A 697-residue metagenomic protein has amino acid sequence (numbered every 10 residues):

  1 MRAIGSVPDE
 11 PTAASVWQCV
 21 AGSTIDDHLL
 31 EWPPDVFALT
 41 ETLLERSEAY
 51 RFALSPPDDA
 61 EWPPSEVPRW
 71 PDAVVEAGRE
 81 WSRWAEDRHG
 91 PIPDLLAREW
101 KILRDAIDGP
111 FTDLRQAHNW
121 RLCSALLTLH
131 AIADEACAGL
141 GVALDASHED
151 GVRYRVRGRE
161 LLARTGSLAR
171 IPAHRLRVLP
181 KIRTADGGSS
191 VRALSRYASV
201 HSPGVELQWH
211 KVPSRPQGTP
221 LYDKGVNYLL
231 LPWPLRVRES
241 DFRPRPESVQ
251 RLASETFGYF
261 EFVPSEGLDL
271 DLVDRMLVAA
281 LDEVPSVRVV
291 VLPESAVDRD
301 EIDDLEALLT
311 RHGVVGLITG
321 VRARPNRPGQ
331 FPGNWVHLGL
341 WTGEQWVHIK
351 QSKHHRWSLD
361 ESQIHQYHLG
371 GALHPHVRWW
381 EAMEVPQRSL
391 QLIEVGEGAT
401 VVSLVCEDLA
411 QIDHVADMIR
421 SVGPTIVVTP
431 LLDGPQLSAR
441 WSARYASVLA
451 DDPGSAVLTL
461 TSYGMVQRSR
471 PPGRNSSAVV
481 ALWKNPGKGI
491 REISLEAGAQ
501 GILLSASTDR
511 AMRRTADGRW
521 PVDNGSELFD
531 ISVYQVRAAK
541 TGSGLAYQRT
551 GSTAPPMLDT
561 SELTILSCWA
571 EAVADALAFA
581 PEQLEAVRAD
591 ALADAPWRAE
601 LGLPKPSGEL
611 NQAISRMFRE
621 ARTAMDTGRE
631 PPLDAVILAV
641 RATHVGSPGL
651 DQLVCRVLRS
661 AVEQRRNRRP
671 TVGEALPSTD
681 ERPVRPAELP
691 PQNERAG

Functional and structural regions predicted by a protein language model:
G5-I132, L140, I302-T319, G329 (+1 more regions): CN hydrolase (nitrilase-like) catalytic-core segments centered on the catalytic cysteine and neighboring Lys/Glu
H28-E31, L39-R46, A53, P63-E80 (+2 more regions): Long, compositionally biased intrinsically disordered regions
F52-R236, S240-T256, P293: Long, charge-dense tracts
R196-L221, G329-V422: Active-site catalytic loop in hydrolytic enzyme cores
T219-L272, D360, H365, H374-Q391 (+2 more regions): Short, compositionally biased "basic patch" segments
L231-P234, E294-A296, L404-D408, P430-D433: Structural motif
G267-H354, S442-S447, D451, E600-Q612 (+4 more regions): Cys-nucleophile CN-hydrolase/nitrilase-fold catalytic domain and related Cys-dependent amidase chemistry that acts on
R288-V289, G316, A399-V401, T425-I426: Structural motif
